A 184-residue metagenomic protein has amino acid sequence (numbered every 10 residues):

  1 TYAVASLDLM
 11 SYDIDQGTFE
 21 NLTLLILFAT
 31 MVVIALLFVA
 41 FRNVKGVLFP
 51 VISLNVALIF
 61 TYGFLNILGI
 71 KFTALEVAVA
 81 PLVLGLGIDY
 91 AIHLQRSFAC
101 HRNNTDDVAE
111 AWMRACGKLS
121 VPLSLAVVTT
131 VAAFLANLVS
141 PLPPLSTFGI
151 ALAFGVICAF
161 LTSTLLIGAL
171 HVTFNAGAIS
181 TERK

Functional and structural regions predicted by a protein language model:
Y2-K184: Membrane-embedded transmembrane helical bundles of large multi-pass transporters/channels
